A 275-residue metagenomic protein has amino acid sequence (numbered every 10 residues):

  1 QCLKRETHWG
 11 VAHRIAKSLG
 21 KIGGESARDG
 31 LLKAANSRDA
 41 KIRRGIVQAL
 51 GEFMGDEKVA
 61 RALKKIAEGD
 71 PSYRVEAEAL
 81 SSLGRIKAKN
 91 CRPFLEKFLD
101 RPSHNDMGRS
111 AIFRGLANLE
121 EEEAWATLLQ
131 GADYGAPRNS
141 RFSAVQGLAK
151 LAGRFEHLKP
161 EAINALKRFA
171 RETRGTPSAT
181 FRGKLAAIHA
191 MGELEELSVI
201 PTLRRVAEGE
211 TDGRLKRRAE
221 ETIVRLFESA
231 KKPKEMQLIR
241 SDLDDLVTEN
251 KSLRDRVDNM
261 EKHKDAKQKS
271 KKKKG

Functional and structural regions predicted by a protein language model:
Q1-R5, G24-N36, G55-G69, A88-R101 (+4 more regions): Amphipathic alpha-helical scaffolding segments comprising HEAT/armadillo-like alpha-solenoid repeats
H8-G10, G24-E25, A40-K41, E57 (+9 more regions): Alpha-helix N-cap/helix-start positions at coil->helix boundaries
W9, H13, D29, R44 (+7 more regions): Alpha-solenoid HEAT/ARM repeat scaffold
H13, K17, Q48, S81 (+6 more regions): Residue-level signature of alpha-solenoid helical repeat scaffolds
A40-Q48, E52, S72-S81, R85 (+2 more regions): Solenoidal tandem-repeat scaffolds enriched in leucines and small polar residues
T180-K232: Extended alpha-helical scaffolding segments
E228-K274: Long, leucine- and charge-enriched amphipathic alpha-helices that form heptad-repeat coiled-coil/leucine-zipper-like
